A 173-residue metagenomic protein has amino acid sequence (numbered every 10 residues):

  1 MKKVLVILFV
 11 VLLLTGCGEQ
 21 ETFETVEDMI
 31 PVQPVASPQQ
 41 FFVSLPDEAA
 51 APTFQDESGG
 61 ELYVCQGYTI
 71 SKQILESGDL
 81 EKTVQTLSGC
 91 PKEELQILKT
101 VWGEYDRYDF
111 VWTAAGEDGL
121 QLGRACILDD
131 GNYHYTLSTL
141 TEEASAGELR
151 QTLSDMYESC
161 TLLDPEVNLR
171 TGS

Functional and structural regions predicted by a protein language model:
L5-E61, E117-G119, D130-Y133, T139-S173: N-terminal targeting sequences that direct proteins away from the cytosol to non-cytosolic compartments
E48-A50, I74-L80, L128-D130: A short, sequence-level motif marking secondary-structure junctions
G59-Q85: A short acidic-to-branched-hydrophobic micro-motif
C65-T69, L75, V111-E117, L140-E143: Secondary-structure transition/turn motif
T86-H134: Signature of long, low-cysteine stretches enriched in small and polar/charged residues
